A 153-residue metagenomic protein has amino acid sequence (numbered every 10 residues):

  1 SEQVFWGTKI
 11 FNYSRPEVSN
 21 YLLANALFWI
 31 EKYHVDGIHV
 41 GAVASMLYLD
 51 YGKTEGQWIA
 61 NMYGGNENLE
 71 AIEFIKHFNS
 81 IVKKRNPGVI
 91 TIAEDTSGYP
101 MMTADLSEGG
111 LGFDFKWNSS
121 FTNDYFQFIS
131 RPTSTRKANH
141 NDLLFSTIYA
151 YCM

Functional and structural regions predicted by a protein language model:
S1-N66: Substrate-binding/active-site clefts of carbohydrate-active enzymes
H34-D36, Y51-M153: Conserved alpha/beta catalytic core and glycan-binding cleft of carbohydrate-active enzymes
